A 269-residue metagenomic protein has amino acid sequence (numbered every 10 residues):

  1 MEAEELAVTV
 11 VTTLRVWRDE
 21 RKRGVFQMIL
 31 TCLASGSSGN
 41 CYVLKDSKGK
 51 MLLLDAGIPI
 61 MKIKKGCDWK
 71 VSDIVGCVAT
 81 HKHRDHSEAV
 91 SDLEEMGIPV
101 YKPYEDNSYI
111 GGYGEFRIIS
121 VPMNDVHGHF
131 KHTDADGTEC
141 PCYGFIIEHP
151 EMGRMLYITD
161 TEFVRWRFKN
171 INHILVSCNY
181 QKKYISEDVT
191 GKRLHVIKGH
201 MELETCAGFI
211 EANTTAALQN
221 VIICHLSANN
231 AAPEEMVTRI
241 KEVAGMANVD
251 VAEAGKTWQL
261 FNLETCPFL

Functional and structural regions predicted by a protein language model:
V8, W17, R21-C67, P141-D160 (+1 more regions): Conserved beta-strand hairpin/beta-sheet module of binuclear metal-dependent hydrolase folds, prominently
K50, P59-P103: Active-site metal-binding motif and surrounding structural segment of the metallo-beta-lactamase
P59, H83, P103-Y109, T161-F163 (+1 more regions): Short, polar loop motifs at secondary-structure junctions
G76, F261-E264: Catalytic phosphate/metal-binding cores of nucleic-acid and nucleotide-processing enzymes, i.e., regions that mediate
K82-E88, N107, F163-W166, L226-A231: Active-site environment of divalent metal-dependent phosphoester hydrolases
S87-H132: Glycine/small-residue-rich loop that forms an oxyanion/phosphate-binding "nest" at active or ligand-binding sites
Y113-S177: Catalytic core of the metallo-beta-lactamase
F168-A254: Cap/insert and terminal regions of metallo-dependent hydrolase folds
